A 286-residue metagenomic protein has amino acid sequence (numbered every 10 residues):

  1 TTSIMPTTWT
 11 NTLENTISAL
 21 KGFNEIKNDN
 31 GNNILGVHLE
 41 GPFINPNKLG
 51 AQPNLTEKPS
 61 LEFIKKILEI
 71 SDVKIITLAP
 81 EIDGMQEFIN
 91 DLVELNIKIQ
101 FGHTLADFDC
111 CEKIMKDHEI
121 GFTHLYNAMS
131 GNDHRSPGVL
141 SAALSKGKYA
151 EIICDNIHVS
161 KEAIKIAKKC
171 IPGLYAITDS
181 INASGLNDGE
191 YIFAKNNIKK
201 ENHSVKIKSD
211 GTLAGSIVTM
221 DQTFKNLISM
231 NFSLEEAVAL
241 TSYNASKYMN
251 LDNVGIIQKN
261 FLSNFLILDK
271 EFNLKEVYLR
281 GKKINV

Functional and structural regions predicted by a protein language model:
T1-N33, L55-E69, E236: Alpha-helical scaffold segments that flank or form the walls of functional sites
T1-S3, P46-I70, K113-N132, S136-Y149 (+1 more regions): Active-site gating loops and adjacent loop-to-helix segments of metal-dependent hydrolytic enzymes
T1-T16, N32-N45, S71-E81, I97-Q100 (+2 more regions): Divalent metal-dependent hydrolysis catalytic cores, especially in the metallo-beta-lactamase
T12-K21, E81-D83, Q100-L105, E151-A167 (+1 more regions): Active-site glycine- and acidic-residue-rich loops that bind and position anionic ligands or nucleotide-like cofactors
L13-T16, A79-V93, F108-C110, N132-L140 (+1 more regions): Active-site-adjacent beta->alpha loops and helix N-cap segments on the catalytic face of soluble alpha/beta enzymes
H103-D107, L125-G131, S180-N182: Short, acidic/turn-prone active-site loops that include or flank metal/cofactor- and phosphate-binding residues
G138-Y149, K169-L268: His/Asp/Glu-enriched, well-ordered alpha-helical/loop segment that forms or immediately abuts the divalent-metal
